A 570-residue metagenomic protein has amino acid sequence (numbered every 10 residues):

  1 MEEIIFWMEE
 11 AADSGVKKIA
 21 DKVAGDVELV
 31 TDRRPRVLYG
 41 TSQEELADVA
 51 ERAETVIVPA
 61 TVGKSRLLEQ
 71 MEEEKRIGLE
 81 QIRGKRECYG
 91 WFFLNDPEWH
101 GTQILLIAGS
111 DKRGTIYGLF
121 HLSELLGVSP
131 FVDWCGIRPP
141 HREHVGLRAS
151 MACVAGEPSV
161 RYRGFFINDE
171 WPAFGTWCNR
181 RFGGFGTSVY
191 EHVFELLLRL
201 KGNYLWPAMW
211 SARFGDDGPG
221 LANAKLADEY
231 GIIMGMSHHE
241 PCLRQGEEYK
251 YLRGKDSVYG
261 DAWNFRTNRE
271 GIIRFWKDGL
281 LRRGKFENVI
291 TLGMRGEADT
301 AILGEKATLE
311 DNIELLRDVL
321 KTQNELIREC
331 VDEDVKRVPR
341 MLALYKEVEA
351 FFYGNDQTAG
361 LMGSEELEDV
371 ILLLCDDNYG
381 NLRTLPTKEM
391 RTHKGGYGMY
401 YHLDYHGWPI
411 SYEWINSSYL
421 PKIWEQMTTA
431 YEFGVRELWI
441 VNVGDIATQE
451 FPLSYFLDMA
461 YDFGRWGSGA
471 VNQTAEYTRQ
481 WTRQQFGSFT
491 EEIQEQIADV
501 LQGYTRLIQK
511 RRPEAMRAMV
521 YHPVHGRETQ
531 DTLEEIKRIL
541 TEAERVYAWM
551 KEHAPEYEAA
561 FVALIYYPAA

Functional and structural regions predicted by a protein language model:
M1-G156: Contiguous, structured surface segment used for ligand recognition
E9, I104-G109, N168-T187, N203-G215 (+5 more regions): The substrate-binding groove and active-site-proximal loops of carbohydrate-active enzymes, especially glycoside
D13-G15, S65-L67, R113-T115, P172-G175 (+12 more regions): Flexible loop/turn segments at secondary-structure boundaries
G63-L67, W99-R138, R213, G218-R244 (+2 more regions): Hydrophobic or amphipathic alpha-helical targeting/insertion segments
F131-G183, S188-A208, G395-G398: An acidic-aromatic substrate-binding cleft motif
R138-R148, W210, D217-E229, D256-K394 (+3 more regions): Gly/Pro-rich turn-and-neighbor structural signature
G183-R213, P219-A222, L226-G235, K285 (+1 more regions): Catalytic domains of carbohydrate-active enzymes, especially glycoside hydrolases
L198, N203-W206, L374-G380, P386-E558: Structured mid-domain segments that build the active-site/substrate or prosthetic-cofactor binding neighborhood
